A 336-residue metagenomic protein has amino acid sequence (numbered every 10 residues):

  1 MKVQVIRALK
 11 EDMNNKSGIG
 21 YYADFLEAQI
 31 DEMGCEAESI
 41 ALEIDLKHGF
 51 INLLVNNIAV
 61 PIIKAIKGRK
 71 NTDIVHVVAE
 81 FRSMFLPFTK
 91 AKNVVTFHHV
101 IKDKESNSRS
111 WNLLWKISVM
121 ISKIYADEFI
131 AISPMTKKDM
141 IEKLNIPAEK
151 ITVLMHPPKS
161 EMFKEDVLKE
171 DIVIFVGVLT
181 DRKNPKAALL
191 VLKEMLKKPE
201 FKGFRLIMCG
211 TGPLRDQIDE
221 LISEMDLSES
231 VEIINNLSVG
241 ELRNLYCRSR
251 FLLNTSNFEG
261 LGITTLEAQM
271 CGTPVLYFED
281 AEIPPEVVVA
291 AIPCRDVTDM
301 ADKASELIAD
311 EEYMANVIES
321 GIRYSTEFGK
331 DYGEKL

Functional and structural regions predicted by a protein language model:
I66, S110-F129: Membrane-proximal helix-turn-helix segments that form the acceptor-binding/catalytic region of lipid-linked
I130, D166-K183, L189-K193, I207: Conserved donor-binding/catalytic core segment of Leloir-type glycosyltransferases
M135, P157: Carbohydrate-associated surface elements
D219-L237: Nucleotide-activated donor-binding/catalytic signature segment of Leloir-type glycosyltransferases, i.e., the conserved
L237, N244-S249: Short alpha-helical donor nucleotide-sugar binding micro-motif in glycosyltransferases
N257: Aromatic "clamp/platform" in nucleotide-sugar-dependent glycosyltransferases that forms part of the donor/acceptor
F278-E279, V289-D299, S305-E311: Conserved acidic donor-binding segment of nucleotide-sugar-dependent glycosyltransferases
A309-L336: A charged, aromatic-enriched C-terminal amphipathic alpha-helix characteristic of glycosyltransferases across folds
